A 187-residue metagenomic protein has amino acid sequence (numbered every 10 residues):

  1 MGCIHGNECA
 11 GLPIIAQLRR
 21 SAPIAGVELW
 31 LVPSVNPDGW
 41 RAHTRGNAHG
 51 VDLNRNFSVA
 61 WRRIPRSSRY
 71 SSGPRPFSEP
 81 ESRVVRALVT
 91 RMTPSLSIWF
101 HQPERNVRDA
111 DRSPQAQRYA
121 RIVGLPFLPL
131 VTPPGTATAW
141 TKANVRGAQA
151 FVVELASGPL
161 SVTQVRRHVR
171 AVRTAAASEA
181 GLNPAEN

Functional and structural regions predicted by a protein language model:
M1, N7-T132, L155-S157, G181: Active-site/substrate-binding loop(s) of hydrolase catalytic cores
D109, G135-N187: Active-site-adjacent mobile loop/cap segments within catalytic or ligand-binding domains
